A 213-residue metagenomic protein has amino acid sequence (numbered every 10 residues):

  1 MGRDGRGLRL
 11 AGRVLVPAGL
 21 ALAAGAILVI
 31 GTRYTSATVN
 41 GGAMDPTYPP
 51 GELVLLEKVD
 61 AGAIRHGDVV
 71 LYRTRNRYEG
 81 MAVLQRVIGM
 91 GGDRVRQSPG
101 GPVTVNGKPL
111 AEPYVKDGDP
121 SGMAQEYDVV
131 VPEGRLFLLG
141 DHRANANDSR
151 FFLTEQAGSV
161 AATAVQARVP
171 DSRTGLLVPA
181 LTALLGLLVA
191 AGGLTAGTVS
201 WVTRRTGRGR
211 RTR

Functional and structural regions predicted by a protein language model:
M1-R213: Extended hydrophobic leader/signal-anchor segments used for secretion and membrane insertion
